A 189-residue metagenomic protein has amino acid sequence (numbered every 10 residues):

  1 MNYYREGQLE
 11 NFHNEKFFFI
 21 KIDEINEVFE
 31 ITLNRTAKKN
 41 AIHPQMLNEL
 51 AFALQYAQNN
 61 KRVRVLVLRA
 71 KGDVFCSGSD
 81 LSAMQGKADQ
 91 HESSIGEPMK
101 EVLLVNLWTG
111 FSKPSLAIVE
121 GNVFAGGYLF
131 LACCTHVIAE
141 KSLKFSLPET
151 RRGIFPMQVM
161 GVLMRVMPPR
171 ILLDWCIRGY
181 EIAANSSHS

Functional and structural regions predicted by a protein language model:
M1-K71: Conserved CoA-thioester-binding segment of acyl-CoA-metabolizing enzymes
I31, L68, D80, F130-A132 (+1 more regions): Hydrophobic/aromatic residues within transmembrane alpha-helices of multi-pass small-molecule transporters
T36-K39, D73, G78, N122 (+1 more regions): A short, glycine- and basic residue-enriched loop/turn that sits immediately adjacent to a domain's principal
K39-N40, S82-Q85, L173: Nucleotide phosphate-binding site architecture
M46-E49, E97-K100, F130: Hydrophobic alpha-helical membrane-association signature
R62, A70-L107, V123: Glycine- (often His-adjacent) and acidic-residue-rich active-site loop that binds/positions the CoA thioester
L107-S189: Crotonase-fold acyl-CoA enzyme core
